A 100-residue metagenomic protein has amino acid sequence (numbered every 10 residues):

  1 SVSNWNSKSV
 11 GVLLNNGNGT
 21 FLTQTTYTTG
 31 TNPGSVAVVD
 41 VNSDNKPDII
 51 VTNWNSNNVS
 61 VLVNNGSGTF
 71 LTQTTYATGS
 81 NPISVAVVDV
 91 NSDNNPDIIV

Functional and structural regions predicted by a protein language model:
S1-S3, I49-T52, I98-V100: Hydrophobic beta-strand segments that make up the repeating blades of beta-propeller and related beta-repeat
S1-S3, S7, L14, T25 (+1 more regions): An edge-strand/N-cap motif at the start of beta-rich repeat modules
K8-L13, N58-L62: A short loop-to-beta-strand structural motif that recurs across blades of beta-propeller domains
L14, G34-S43, I83-S92: Beta-propeller blade termini
L14-T31, V63-S80: Blade-edge motifs of beta-propeller repeat domains
S43, T52-N53: Residue-level recognition of alpha-helix boundary/capping or hinge positions
N45-P47, N94-P96: Glycine-aliphatic tripeptides that mark coil-to-beta-strand junctions in extracellular and membrane proteins
